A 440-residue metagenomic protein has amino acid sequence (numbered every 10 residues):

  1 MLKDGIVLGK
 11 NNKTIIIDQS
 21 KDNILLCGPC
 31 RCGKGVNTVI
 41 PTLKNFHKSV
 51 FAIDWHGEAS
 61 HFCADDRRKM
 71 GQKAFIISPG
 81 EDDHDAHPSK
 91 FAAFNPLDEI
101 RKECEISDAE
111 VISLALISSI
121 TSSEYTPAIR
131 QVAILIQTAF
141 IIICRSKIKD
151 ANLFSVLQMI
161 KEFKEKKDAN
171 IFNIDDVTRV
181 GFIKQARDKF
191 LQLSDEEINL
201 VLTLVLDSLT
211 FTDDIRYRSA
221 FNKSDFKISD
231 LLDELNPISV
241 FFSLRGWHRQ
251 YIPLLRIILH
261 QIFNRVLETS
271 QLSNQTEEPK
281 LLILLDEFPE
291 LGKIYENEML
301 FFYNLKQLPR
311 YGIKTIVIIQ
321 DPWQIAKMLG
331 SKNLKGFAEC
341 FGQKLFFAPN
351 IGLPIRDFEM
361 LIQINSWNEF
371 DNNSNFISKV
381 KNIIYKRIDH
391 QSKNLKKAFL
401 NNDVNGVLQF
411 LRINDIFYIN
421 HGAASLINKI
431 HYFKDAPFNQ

Functional and structural regions predicted by a protein language model:
K3-N11, I15, S20-I313, R356 (+2 more regions): P-loop NTPase motor domains
L305-Q307, Y311-F417: Conserved ATP-driven motor cores of ASCE-family P-loop NTPases powering translocation/secretion/packaging/pilus
